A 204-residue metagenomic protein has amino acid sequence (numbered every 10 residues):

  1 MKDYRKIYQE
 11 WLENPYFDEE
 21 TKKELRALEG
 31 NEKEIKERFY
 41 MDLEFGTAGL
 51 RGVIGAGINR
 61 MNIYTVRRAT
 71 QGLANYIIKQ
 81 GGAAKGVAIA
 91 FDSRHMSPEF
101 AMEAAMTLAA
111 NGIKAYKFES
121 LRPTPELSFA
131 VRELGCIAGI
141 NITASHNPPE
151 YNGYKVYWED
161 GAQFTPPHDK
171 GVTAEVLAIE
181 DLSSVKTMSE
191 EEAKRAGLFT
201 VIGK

Functional and structural regions predicted by a protein language model:
K2-A104, A193-K204: An N-terminal, well-structured beta->alpha segment
Q9-N14, G82-E159: Ferredoxin-reductase
E34-F39, L43, N152-K204: Gly/Ser/Thr-enriched, mixed-charge loops and adjacent short helices that form phosphate/oxyanion-binding elements
L50-G52, G57-N59, R94, R122-P123 (+3 more regions): Short, glycine-/Ser/Thr-/acidic-enriched flexible segments
R68-Q71, G112-A115, N141-T143, F164-H168 (+2 more regions): Glycine-rich loops and low-complexity Gly/Arg-rich segments that provide flexible linkers or classic glycine-based
